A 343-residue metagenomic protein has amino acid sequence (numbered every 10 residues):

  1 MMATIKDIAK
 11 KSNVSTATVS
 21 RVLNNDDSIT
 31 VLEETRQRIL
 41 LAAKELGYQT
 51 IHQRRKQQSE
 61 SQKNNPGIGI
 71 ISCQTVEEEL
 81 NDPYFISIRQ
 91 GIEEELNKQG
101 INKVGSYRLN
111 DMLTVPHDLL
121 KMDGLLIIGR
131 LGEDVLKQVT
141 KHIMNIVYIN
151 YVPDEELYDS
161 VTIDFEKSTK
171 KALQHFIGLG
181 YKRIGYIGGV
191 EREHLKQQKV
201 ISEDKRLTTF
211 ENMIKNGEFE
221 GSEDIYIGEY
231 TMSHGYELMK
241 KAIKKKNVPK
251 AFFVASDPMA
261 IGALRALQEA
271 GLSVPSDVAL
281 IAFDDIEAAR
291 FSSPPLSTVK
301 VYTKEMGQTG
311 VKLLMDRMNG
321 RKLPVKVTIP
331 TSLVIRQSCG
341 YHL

Functional and structural regions predicted by a protein language model:
M1-S59: N-terminal helix-turn-helix DNA-binding module of bacterial transcription factors
S20, Q58-E79, R183-K196: Short beta-strand segments enriched in small/hydrophobic residues
K44-H52, I88-I101, K141-Y148, P153-L343: Bacterial carbohydrate/catabolite-sensing allosteric modules
G69-I70, L126-I128, F253, I281: Structural motif
S72-E94: N-terminal winged-helix
E94-I128: Central regulatory/effector-binding core of bacterial HTH transcription factors
M112-L113, G132-L136, A260-A263: Short, well-ordered alpha-helical microsegments
L126-D134, P153-L157: Acidic, Gly/Pro-rich loop/turn segments at junctions of secondary structure
